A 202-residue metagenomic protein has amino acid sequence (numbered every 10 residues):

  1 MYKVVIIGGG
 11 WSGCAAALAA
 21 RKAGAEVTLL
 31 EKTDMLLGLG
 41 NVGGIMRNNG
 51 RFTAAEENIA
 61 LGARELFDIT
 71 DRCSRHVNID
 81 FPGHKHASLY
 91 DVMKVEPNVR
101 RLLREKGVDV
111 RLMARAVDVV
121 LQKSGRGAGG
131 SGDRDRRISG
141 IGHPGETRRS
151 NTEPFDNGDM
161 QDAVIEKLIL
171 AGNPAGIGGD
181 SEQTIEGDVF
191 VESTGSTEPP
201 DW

Functional and structural regions predicted by a protein language model:
M1-G10: Beta1/beta-strand and adjacent pyrophosphate-binding region of the FAD-binding site in flavoprotein oxidoreductases
Y2, A25, D188-V189: Nucleotide donor/acceptor-binding cores
G13: N-terminal Rossmann-fold NAD(P) dinucleotide-binding loop
A19, A25-E26, E31-D118, Q122-G125 (+2 more regions): Conserved N-terminal/central alpha/beta ligand/cofactor-binding core
G38-V42, T197-W202: Short, solvent-exposed loop/turn and secondary-structure capping segments
V120-G140, E153-T184, F190: Conserved beta-strand-loop-beta-strand element in the redox core of flavoprotein oxidoreductases
V189, S193-E198: Glycine-/small-residue-rich beta->alpha transition segments that form the dinucleotide
